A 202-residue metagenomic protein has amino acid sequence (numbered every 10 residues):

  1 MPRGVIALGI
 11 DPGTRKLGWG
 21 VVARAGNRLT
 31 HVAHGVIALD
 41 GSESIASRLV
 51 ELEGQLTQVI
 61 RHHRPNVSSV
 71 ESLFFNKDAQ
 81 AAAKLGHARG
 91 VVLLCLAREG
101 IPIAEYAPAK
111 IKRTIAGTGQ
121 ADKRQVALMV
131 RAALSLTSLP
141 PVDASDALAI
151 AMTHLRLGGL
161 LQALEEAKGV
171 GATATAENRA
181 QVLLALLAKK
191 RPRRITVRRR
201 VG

Functional and structural regions predicted by a protein language model:
M1-G202: Phosphate- and other anionic-substrate recognition elements at nucleic-acid/protein interfaces
